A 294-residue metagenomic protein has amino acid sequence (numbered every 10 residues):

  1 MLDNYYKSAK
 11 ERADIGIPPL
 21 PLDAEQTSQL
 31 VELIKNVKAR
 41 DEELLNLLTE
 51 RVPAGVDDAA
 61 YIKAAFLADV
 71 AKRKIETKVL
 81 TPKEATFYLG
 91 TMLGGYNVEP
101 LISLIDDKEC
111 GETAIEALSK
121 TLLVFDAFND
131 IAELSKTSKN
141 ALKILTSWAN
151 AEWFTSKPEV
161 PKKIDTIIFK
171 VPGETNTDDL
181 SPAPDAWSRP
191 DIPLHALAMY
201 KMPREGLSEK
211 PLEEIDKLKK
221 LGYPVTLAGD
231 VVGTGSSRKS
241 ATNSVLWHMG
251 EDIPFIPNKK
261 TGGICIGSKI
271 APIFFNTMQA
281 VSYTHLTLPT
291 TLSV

Functional and structural regions predicted by a protein language model:
L20, E42-D58, V79-G94, S103 (+2 more regions): Structural detector for internal amphipathic alpha-helices that build alpha-solenoid repeat scaffolds
T27-V31, V56-R73, G94-I105, V124-L134: Amphipathic alpha-helical scaffolding segments comprising HEAT/armadillo-like alpha-solenoid repeats
I131-A151: Eukaryotic acidic, Ser/Thr-rich intrinsically disordered low-complexity regions
S147-G222: Conserved, function-defining core regions and hallmark residues within catalytic/recognition domains
P224-W247: Glycine/serine-rich anion-binding loops at beta->alpha junctions that coordinate negatively charged ligand groups
W247-K269: Phosphate-handling active-site elements
S268-Y283: Active-site-proximal loop->helix
T284-T290: Conserved small/polar residues in nucleotide/adenosyl-binding loops
